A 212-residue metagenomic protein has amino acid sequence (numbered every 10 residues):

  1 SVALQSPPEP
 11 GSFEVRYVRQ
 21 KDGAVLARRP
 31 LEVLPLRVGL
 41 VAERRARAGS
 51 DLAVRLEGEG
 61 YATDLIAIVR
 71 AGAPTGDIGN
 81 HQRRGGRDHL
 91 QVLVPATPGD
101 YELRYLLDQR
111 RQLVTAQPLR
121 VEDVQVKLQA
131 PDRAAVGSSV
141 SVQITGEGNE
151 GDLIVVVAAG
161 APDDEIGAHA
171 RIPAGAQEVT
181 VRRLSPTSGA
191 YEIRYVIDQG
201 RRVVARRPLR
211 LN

Functional and structural regions predicted by a protein language model:
S1-N212: Extended, solvent-exposed regions of the mature portions of secreted/cell-surface glycoproteins
